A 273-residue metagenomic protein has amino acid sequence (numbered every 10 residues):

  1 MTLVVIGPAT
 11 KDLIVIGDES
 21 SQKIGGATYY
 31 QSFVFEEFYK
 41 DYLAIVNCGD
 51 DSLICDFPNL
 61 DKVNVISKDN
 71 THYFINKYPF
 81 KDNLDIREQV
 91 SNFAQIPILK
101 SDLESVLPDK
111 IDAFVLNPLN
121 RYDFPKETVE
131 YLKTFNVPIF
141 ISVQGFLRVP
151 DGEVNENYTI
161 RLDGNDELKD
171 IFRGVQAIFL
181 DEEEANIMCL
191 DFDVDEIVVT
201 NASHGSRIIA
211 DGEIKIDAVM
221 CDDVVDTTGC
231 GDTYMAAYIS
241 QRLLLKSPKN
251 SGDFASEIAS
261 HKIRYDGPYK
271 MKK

Functional and structural regions predicted by a protein language model:
L3, K11-Q22, E37-P118, E127-P138: Conserved N-terminal subdomain of the carbohydrate kinase-like
V4-I6, A113-V115, F140, F179 (+1 more regions): Structural motif
G7-A9, T233: Active-site metal-binding loops of divalent metal-dependent hydrolases
S21-V34: Short catalytic helix/loop segments, enriched in acidic residues and glycine and frequently bearing histidine
S32-D41, Q241-L244: Alpha-helix C-terminal capping segments
F33, F74-K77, G205-I209: Short beta-strand scaffold segments in enzyme catalytic cores
L116-F192, G205: Conserved beta-alpha-beta core of the PfkB/ribokinase-like small-molecule kinase fold
G164-N165, C189-K273: Conserved phosphate-binding/catalytic region of the ribokinase-like
